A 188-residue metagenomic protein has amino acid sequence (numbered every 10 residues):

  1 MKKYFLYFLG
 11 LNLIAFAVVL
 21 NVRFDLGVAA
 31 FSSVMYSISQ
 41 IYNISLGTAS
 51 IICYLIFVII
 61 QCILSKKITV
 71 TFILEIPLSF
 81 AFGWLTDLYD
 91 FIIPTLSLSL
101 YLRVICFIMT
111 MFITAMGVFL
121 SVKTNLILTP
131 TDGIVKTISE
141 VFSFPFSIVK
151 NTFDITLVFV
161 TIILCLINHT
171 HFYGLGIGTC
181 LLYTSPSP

Functional and structural regions predicted by a protein language model:
M1-F8: N-terminal membrane topogenic signal
S33-N43, G133-S143: Short amphipathic alpha-helical coupling elements at transmembrane boundaries
Y42-I52: Structural signature of hydrophobic alpha-helical transmembrane segments
G47-T48, F142-T152: Membrane-interface alpha-helices at helix entry/exit sites of multi-pass transporters
F57-K67: C-terminal ends of transmembrane helices
F72-F80: Cytoplasmic-side transmembrane-helix entry/capping segments in multi-pass membrane proteins
W84, L88, I108-L120, T124: Mid-bilayer segments of alpha-helical transmembrane spans in multi-pass integral membrane proteins that mediate
Y183-P188: Conserved small/polar residues in nucleotide/adenosyl-binding loops
